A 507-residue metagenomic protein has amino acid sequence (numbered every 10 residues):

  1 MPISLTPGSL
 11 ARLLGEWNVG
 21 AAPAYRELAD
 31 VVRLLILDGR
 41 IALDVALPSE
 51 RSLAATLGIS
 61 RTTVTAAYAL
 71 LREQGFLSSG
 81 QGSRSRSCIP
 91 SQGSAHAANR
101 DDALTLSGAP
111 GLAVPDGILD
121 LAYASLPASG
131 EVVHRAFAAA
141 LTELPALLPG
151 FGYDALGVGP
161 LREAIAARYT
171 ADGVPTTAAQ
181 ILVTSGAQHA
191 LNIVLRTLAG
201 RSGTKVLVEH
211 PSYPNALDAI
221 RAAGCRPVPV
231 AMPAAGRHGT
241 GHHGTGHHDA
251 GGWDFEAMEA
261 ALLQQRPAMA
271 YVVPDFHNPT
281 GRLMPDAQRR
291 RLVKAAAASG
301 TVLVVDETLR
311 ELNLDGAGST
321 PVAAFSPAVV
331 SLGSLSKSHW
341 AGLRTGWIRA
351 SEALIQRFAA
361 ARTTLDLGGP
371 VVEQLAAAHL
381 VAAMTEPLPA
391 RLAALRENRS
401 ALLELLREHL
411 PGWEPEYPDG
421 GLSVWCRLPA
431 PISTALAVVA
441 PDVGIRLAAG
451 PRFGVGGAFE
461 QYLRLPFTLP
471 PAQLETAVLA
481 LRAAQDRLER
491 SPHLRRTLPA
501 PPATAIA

Functional and structural regions predicted by a protein language model:
M1-T142, A359, T363-P370, E414 (+4 more regions): N-terminal basic, amphipathic alpha-helical segments
I59, A350, W425-A430, L447-D486 (+1 more regions): Conserved PLP-binding active-site segment of the aspartate aminotransferase-like
G82, A324-R357, G369-V372: Active-site PLP attachment segment
L148-S299, E311-S326, L395, L488-A507: Conserved core of the PLP fold type I
S212, A378, L395-L403, W413-R427: Conserved glycine-rich beta-strand-loop-beta hairpin in the small C-terminal domain of fold type I
E352-R357, T385-E386, P431: Short helix-loop capping/hinge motifs at secondary-structure junctions, enriched in acidic/polar residues
F358-L365, V381-L403: Structural signature of PLP-dependent enzymes
